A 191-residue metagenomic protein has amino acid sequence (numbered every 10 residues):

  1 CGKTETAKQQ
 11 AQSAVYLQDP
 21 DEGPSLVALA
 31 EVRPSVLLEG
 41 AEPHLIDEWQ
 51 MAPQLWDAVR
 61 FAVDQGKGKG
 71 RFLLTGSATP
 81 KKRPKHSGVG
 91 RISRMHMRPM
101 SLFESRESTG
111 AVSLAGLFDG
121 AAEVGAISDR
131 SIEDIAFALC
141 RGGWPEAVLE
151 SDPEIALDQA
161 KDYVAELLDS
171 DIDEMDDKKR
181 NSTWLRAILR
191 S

Functional and structural regions predicted by a protein language model:
G2-K3: Conserved glycine(s) of the Walker
T6-A7: Hydrophobic positions on the alpha1 helix immediately C-terminal to the Walker A/P-loop
A11-E22: Post-Walker A helix-loop "phosphate-sensing" segment adjacent to the P-loop in P-loop NTPases
Q12, A41, G68-G70, V89-S93: Short glycine-/polar-rich loops that comprise or flank the Walker A/P-loop and associated switch/sensor motifs
S25-L73: Conserved nucleotide-sensing/catalytic segment adjacent to the nucleotide-binding pocket in NTP-handling enzymes
E48-M51, L55, A78, G88 (+1 more regions): Helical "lid/switch" subdomain of P-loop NTPase nucleotide-binding domains
P80-M95, R106-A111: Short regulatory helix/loop adjacent to the ATP-binding pocket of P-loop NTPases
E107-S191: Interdomain hinge/linker elements that couple catalytic modules in large macromolecular machines
